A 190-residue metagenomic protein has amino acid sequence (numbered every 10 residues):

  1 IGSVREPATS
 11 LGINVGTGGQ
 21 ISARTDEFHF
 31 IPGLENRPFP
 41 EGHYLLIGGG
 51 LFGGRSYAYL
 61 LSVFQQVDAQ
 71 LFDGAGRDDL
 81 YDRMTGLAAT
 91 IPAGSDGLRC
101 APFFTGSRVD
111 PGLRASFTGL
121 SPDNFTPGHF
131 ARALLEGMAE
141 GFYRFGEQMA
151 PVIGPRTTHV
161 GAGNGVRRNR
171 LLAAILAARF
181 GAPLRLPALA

Functional and structural regions predicted by a protein language model:
I1-V160, G165-A190: Active-site core segments that coordinate phosphate-bearing ligands/cofactors across diverse enzyme families
